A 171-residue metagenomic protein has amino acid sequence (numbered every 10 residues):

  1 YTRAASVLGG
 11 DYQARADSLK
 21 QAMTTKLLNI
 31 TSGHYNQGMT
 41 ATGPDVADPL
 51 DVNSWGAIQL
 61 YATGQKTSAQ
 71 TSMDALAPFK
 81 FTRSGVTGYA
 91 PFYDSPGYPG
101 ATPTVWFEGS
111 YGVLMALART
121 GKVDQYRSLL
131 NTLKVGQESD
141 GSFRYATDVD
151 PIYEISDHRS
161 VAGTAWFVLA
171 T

Functional and structural regions predicted by a protein language model:
T2-Y111, A118-D124, V135-G136, D140-A146 (+2 more regions): Extended ligand-binding clefts on enzyme/binding-domain cores
L129-T132: Structured catalytic cores of enzymes that bind and process phosphorylated ligands/cofactors
D148-E154: Short beta-alpha connecting loops at secondary-structure transitions that line or flank enzyme active sites
